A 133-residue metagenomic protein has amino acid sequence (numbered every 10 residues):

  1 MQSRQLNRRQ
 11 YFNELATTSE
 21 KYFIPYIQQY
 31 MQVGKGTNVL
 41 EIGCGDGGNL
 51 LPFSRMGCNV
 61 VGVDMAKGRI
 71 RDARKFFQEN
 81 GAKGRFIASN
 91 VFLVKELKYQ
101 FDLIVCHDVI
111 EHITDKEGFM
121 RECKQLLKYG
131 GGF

Functional and structural regions predicted by a protein language model:
M1-Y99, L103-H107, M120: Conserved N-terminal segment of class I S-adenosyl-L-methionine
D108-H112: A short His-aromatic
E117-G132: A short glycine-rich, Lys/Arg-flanked "PGG" loop and its adjoining helix->strand segment in the class I
